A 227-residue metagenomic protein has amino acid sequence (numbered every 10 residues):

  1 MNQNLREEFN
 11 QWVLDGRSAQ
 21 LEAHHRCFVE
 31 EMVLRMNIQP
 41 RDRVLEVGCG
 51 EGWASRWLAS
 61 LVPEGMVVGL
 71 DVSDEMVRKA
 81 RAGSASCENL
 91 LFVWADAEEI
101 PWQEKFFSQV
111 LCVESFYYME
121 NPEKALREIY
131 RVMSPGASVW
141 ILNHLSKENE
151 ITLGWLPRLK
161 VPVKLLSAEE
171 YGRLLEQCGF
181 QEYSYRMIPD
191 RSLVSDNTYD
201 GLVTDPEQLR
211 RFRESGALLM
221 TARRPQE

Functional and structural regions predicted by a protein language model:
M1-N37, W53-W57, M76-K79, G83 (+3 more regions): Conserved class I S-adenosyl-L-methionine
L45-E99: Class I SAM-dependent methyltransferase SAM/SAH-binding core
E98-V110: A short acidic, Gly/Pro-enriched loop at the edge of an enzyme's catalytic core that lines a small-molecule cofactor
Q109-N121: A short SAM/SAH-binding and catalytic strip from SAM-dependent methyltransferases
E123-P135: A short glycine-rich, Lys/Arg-flanked "PGG" loop and its adjoining helix->strand segment in the class I
A137-N143: Conserved beta-strand signature within the Rossmann-like core of class I S-adenosyl-L-methionine
H144-P162: Short, glycine-/aromatic-enriched active-site segment of Class I SAM-dependent methyltransferases
V163-G179: Short alpha-helix
